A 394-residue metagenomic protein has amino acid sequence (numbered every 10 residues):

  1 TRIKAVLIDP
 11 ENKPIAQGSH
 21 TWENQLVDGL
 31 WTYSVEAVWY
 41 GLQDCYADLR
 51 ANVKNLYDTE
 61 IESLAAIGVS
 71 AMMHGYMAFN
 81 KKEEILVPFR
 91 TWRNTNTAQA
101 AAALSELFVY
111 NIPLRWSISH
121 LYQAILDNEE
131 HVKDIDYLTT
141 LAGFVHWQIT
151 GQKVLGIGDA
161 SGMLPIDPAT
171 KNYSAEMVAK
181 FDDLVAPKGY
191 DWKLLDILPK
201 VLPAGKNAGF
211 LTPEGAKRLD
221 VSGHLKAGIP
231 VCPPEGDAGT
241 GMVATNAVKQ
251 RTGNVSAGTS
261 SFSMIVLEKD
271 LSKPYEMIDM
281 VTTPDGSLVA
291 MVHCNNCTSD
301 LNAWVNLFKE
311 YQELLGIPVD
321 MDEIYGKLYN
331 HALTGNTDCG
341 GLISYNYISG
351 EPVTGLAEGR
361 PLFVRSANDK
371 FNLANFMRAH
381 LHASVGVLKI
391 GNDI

Functional and structural regions predicted by a protein language model:
T1-P88, A102-A103, D134, K217 (+2 more regions): N-terminal glycine/serine-rich phosphate-binding loop of ATP-dependent small-molecule kinases, especially carbohydrate
P10, L26, A98-L155, L164-D191 (+1 more regions): Active-site core segments that coordinate phosphate-bearing ligands/cofactors across diverse enzyme families
A16, K188-G205: Core alpha/beta catalytic barrel or barrel-like domain that forms the active/cofactor pocket in diverse metabolic
W31, S105-V109, I197: Short glycine/proline- and acidic residue-enriched helix-loop micro-motifs that form flexible lids or anion-recognition
K54-T91, N111-P113, H146-G158, G162-D167 (+1 more regions): Short beta-strand-loop/turn "lid" adjacent to the catalytic site in phosphate-handling enzymes
N94: Carbohydrate-associated surface elements
